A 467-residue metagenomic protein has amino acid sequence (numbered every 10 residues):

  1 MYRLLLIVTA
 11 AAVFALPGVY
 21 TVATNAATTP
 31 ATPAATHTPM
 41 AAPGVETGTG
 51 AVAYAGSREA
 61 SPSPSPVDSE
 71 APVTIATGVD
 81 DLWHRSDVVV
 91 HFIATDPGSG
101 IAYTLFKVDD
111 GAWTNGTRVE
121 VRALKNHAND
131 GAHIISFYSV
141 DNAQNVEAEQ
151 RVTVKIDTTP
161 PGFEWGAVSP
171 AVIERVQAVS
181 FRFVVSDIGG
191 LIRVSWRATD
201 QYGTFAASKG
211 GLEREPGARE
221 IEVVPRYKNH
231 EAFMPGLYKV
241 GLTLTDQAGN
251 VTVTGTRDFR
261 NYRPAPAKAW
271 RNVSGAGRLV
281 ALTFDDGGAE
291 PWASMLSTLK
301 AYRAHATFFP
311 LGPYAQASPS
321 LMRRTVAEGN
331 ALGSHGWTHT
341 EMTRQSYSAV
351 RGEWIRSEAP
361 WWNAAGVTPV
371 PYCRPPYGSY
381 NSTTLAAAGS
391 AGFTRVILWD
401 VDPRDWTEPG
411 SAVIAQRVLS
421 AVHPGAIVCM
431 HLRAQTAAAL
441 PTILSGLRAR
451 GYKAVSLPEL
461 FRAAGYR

Functional and structural regions predicted by a protein language model:
M1-A27: Secretory targeting and sorting signals
Y2, A31-N261: Low-complexity, disordered linker/stalk regions enriched in Pro/Thr/Ser/Gly
Y262-Q345, A349, E353-N363, P369 (+1 more regions): Active-site beta->alpha N-cap acidic-glycine motif
V280-T283, A306-P310, A331-G336, P371-P375 (+3 more regions): Structural recognition of the beta-strand scaffold that forms the well-ordered cores of secreted hydrolase catalytic
G287, L311-P313, W337, P376-G378 (+3 more regions): Active-site beta-loop-alpha junctions enriched in small/polar residues
S294-S297, S320, R324, G352 (+4 more regions): Alpha-helical scaffolding segments of alpha/beta enzyme cores, especially the outer helices of TIM-barrel or partial
S379-A421, Y452-A464: His/Asp/Glu-enriched short active-site or ligand-binding loop at hydrolase and phosphoryl-transfer sites
V422-P458: Catalytic grooves of carbohydrate-active enzymes
